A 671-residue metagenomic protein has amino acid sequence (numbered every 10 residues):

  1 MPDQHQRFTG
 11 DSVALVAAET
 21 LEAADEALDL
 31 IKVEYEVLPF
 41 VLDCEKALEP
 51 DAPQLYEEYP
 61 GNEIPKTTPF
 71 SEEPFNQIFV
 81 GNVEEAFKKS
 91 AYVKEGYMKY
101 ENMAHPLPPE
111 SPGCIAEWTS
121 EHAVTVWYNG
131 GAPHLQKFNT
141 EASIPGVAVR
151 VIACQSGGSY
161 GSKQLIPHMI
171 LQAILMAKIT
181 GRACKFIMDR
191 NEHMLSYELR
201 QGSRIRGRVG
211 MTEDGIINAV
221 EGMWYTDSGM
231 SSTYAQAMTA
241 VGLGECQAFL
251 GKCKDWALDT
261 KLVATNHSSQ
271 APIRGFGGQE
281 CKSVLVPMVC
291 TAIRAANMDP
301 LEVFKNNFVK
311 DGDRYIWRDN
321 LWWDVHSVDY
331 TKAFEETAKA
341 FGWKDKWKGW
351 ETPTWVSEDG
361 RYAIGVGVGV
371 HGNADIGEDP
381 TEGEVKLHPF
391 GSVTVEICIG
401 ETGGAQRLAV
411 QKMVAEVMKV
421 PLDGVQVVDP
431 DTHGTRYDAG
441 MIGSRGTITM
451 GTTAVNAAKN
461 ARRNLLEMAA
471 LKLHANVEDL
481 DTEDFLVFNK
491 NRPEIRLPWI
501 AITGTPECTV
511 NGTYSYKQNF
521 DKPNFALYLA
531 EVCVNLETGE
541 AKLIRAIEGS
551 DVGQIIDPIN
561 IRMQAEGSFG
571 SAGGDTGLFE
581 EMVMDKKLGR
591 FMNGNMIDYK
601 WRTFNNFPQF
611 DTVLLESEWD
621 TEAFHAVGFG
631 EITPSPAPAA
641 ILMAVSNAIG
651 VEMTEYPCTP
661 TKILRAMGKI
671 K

Functional and structural regions predicted by a protein language model:
M1-N139, Q247, K252, Q270 (+6 more regions): Extended, polar/acidic
M1-V13, L171, T180, D189-S196: Aromatic/His-enriched, Gly/Pro-containing loop or helix-boundary segments that lie immediately adjacent to catalytic
E26-L30, K137-N139, Y160-I166, L195-Q201 (+9 more regions): Short acidic, glycine/serine/threonine-rich loops at helix termini
K66-C114, G202-M288, G372-P380, R436 (+3 more regions): Glycine-rich loop/linker segments at domain edges
V124-Y128, S392-I397, L543-R545: Short, aliphatic-rich beta-strand segments
I144-A148, A177-C184, E213, T239-G360 (+2 more regions): C-terminal catalytic domains of large/alpha subunits in multi-subunit enzymes
R150-M169, L195-S196, S228-A235, S357-V368 (+2 more regions): FAD-binding core of FAD-dependent oxidoreductases, characterized by glycine-rich FAD pyrophosphate-binding loops
S159-G181, K185-M188, Q406-V414: Thiamine diphosphate
